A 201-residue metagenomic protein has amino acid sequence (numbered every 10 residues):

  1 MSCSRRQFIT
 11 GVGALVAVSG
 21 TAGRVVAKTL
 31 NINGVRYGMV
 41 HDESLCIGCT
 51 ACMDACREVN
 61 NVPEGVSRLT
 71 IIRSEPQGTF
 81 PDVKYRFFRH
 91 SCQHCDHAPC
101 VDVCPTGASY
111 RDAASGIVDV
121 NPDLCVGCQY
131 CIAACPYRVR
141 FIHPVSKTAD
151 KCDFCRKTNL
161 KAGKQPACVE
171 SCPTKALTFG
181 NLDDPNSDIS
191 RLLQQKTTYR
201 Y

Functional and structural regions predicted by a protein language model:
M1-V16: N-terminal secretory signal peptides and thylakoid transit peptides that target proteins across membranes
G20-C52, R200-Y201: C-terminal segment of N-terminal export signals and the immediately downstream linker at the start of the mature
R24-T29, A51-R73, H97-L124, Y130-K147 (+1 more regions): Iron-sulfur cluster-binding cysteine motifs and their immediate structural context in ferredoxin-like electron-transfer
G34, F87, V145-D150: Short, solvent-exposed loop/turn segments at the edges of secondary structure
V35-M39, F88, G116: Short amphipathic alpha-helical segments
G78-C95, Q129-R140, R156-E170, K196-Y201: Short Fe-S-cluster ligation motifs
A98, D183-Y201: C-type cytochrome heme-c attachment and multiheme electron-transfer modules
D153: Cys/His-clustered metal-coordination modules, chiefly Zn-binding fingers
